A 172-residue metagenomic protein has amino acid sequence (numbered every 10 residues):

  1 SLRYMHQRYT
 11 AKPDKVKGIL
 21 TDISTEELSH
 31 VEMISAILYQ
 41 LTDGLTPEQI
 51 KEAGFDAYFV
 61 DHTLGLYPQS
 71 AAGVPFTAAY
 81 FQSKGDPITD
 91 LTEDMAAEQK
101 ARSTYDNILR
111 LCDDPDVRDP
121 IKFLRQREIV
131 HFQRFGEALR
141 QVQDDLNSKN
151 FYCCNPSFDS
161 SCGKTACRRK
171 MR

Functional and structural regions predicted by a protein language model:
S1-R172: Non-heme di-metal
